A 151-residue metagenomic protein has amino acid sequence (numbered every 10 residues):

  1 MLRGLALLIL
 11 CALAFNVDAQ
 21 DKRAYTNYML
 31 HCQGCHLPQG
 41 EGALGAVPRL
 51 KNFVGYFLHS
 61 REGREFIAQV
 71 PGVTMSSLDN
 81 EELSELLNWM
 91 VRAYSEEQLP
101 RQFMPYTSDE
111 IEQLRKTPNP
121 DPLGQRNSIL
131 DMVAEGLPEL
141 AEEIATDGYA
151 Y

Functional and structural regions predicted by a protein language model:
M1-L8: Sec-dependent signal peptide recognition, specifically the positively charged N-region followed immediately by
A14-N16: N-terminal signal peptide c-region/cleavage motif recognized by signal peptidases
Q20-E41, H59-F66: Sequence/structural segment immediately N-terminal to covalent heme-attachment motifs in c-type and related
H36-Q39, V54, V70-T74, M90-Y94 (+2 more regions): Sec/Tat-exported extracytoplasmic proteins
E41-S76: Gly/Gly-Pro-rich "capping" loops immediately C-terminal to redox-active cysteine motifs in periplasmic/lumenal
S77-V91: Mature extracytoplasmic domains of secretory-pathway proteins
R92-Y151: Flexible coil segments in periplasmic/lumen-exposed cytochrome c-class electron-transfer proteins
